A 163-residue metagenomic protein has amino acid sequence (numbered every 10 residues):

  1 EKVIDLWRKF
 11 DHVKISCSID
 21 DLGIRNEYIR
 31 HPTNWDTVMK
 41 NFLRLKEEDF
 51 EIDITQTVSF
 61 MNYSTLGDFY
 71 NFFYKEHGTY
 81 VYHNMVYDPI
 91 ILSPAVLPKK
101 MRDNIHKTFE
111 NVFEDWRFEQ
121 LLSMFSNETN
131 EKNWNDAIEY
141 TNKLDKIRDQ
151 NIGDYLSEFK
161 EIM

Functional and structural regions predicted by a protein language model:
E1-V86: Radical SAM/AdoMet-radical enzyme domain recognition
H12-K14, L66, H106-R117: A broadly tuned preference for mixed-charge, low-complexity surface segments
S16-S18, T55, N104-I105, R117 (+1 more regions): Charged, low-complexity, helix-prone segments enriched in Lys/Glu/Asp/Gln
W35, S59, Y63, A95 (+2 more regions): Generic detection of long, well-ordered alpha-helical segments
Y74-H77, D103-E110, S126: Extended, non-core accessory segments
I90-N111: PAPS-dependent sulfotransferase catalytic core
F109-M163: Radical SAM enzyme core and accessory elements
